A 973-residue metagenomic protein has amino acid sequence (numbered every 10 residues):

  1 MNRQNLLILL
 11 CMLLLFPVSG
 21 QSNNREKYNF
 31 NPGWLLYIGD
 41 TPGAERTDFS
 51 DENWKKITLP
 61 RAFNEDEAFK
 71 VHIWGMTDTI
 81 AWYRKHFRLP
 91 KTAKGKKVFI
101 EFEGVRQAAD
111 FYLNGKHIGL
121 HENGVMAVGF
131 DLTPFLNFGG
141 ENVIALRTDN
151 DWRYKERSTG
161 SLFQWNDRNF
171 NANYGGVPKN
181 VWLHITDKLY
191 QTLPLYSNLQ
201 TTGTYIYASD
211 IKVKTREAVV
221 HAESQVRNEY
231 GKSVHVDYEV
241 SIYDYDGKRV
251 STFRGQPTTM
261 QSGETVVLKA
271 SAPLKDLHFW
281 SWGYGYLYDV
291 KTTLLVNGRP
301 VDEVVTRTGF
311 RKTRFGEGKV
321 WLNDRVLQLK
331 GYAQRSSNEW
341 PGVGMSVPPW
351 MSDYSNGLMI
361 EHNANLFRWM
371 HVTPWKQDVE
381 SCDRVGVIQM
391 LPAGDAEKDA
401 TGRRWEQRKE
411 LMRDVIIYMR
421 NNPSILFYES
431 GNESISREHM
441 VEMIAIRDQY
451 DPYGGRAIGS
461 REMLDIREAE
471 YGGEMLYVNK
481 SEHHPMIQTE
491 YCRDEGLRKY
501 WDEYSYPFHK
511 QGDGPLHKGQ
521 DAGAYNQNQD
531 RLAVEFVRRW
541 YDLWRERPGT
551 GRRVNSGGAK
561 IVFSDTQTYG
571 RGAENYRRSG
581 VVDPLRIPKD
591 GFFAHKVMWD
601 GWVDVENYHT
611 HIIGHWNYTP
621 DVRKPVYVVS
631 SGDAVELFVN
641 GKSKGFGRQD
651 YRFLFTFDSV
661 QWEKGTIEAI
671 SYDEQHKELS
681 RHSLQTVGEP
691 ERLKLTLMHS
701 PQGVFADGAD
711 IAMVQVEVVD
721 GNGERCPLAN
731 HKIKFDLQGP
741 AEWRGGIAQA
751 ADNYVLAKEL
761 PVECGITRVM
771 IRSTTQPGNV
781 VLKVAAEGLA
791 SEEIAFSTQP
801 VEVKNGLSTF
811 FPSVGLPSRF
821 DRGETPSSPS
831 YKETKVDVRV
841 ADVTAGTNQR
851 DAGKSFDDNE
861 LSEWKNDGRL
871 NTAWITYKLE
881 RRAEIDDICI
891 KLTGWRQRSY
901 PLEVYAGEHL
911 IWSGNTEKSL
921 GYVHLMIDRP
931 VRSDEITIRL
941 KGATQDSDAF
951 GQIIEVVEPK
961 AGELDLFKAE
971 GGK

Functional and structural regions predicted by a protein language model:
Q21-E103, S158-R168, Y174-V177, I185-T204 (+3 more regions): Extended carbohydrate-recognition surfaces in non-catalytic/accessory domains of CAZymes and lectin-like proteins
Y28, D40, D78-Q200, Y245 (+4 more regions): Accessory beta-strand-rich segments of carbohydrate-active enzymes
D51-P60, L113, G815-I885, K891-P901 (+3 more regions): Disordered, acidic Ser/Thr/Pro-rich linker "stalks" and the adjacent N-terminal cap of the next globular domain
A62-L89, A93-E101, R106-L113, G119-E122 (+7 more regions): Active-site-adjacent substrate/metal-binding segments within catalytic domains of carbohydrate-active enzymes
L113, T215-T258, K624-S643, T666-S671 (+2 more regions): Beta-strand-rich binding/interaction modules
R147-D149, R939-D946: Short beta-strand-plus-loop segments that form exposed binding edges in beta-rich domains
A222-V226, I612, V626-V629, I670-S671 (+3 more regions): Beta-strand-rich structural segments
G298, D353-G591, H595, D604-W616 (+1 more regions): Substrate-binding/catalytic cleft of secreted carbohydrate-active enzymes, primarily glycoside hydrolases
